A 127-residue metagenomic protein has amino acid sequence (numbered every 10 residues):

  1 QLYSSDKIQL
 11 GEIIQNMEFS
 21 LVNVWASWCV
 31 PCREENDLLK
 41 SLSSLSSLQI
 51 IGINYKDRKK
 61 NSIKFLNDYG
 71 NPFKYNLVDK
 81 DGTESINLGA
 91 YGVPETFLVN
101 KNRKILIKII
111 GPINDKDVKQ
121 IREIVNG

Functional and structural regions predicted by a protein language model:
Q1-S20: A short beta-strand-turn-helix
E18-S20, W25-W28, G92: Short pre-active-site segment immediately N-terminal to redox-active cysteine/selenocysteine motifs in thiol-based
L21-V22, I50, T96: Hydrophobic beta-strand anchors of alpha/beta hydrolase catalytic cores
V24-S41: Conserved redox-active cysteine motifs that mediate thiol-disulfide chemistry, especially di-cysteine Cys-X(1-2)-Cys
E34, S44-L45, Q49-D81, V93: Conserved segment of the thioredoxin-like fold in thiol-based oxidoreductases
N67-P72, D79-N126: Thiol/disulfide oxidoreductase modules built on the thioredoxin-like
